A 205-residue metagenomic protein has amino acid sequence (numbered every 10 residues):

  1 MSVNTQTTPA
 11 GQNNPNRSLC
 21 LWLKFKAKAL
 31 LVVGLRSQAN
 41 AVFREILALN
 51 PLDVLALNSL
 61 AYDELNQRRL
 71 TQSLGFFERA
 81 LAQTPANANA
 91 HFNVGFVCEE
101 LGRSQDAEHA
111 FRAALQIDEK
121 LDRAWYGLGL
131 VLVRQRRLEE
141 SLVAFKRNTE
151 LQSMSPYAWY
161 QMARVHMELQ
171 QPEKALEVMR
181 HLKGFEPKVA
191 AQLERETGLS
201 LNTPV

Functional and structural regions predicted by a protein language model:
M1-C20, M167-V205: Terminal, low-structured helical/coil segments at or just beyond the last alpha-helical repeat
S2-T8, V32-E45, N66-R79, E100-A113 (+3 more regions): Structural signature of tandem alpha-helical TPR/SEL1-like repeats, specifically the intra-repeat loop/turn
R17-L55, S59-Q72: Alpha-helical segment of the N-proximal tetratricopeptide repeat
C20, V54-L55, A88-N89, D122-R123 (+2 more regions): Helix-start (N-cap) detector for alpha-helical repeat units in TPR-like alpha-solenoids, especially tetratricopeptide
F25, S59, N93, G127 (+2 more regions): Canonical tetratricopeptide repeat
A29, L49, D63, V97 (+3 more regions): TPR/TPR-like alpha-solenoid repeats
